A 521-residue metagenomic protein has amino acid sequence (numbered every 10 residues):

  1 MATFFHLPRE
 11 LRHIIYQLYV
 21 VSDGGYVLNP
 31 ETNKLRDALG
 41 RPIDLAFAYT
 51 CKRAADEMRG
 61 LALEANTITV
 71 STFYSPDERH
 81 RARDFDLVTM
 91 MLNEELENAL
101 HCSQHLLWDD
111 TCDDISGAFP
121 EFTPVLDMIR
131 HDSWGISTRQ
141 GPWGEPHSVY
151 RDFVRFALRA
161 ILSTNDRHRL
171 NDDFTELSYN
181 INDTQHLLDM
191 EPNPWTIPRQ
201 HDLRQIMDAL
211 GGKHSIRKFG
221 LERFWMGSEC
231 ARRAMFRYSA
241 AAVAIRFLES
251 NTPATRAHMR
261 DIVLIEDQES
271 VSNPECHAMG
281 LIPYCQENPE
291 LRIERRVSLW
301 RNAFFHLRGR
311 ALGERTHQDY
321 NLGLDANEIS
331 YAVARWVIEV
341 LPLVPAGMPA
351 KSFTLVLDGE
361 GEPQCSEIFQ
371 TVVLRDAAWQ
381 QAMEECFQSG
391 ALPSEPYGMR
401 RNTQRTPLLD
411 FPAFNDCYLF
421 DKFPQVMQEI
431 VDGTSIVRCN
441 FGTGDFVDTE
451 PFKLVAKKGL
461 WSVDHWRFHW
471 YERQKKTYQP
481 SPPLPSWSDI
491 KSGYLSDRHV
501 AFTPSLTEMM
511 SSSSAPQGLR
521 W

Functional and structural regions predicted by a protein language model:
M1-E266, N273-P283, E287-P289, R310-Q318 (+4 more regions): Short, surface-exposed structural microsegments at secondary-structure boundaries
V70-F73, R296-S298, D358: Conserved beta-strand termini and adjacent loop/short-helix elements that scaffold enzyme active sites in alpha/beta
A242, R295, Y331: Phosphate/pyrophosphate-recognition segments in soluble nucleotide-handling domains
E287-R296, W300, V340: Aromatic-lined glycan-binding groove of carbohydrate-active enzymes
H306-L343: Acidic, metal/cofactor-coordinating or nucleic-acid-engaging core segments within structured domains
S352-L357: Substrate-binding cleft of secreted/luminal carbohydrate-active enzymes
